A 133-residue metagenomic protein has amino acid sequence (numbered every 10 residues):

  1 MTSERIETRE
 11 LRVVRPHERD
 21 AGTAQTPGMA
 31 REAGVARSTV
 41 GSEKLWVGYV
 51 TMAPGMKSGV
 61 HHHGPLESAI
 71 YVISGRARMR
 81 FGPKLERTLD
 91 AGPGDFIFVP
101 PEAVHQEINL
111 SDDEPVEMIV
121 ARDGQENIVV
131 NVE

Functional and structural regions predicted by a protein language model:
M1-K44, G59, I128-E133: A short, N-terminal "cap"/entry segment at the start of jelly-roll beta-barrel domains of the cupin/DSBH fold
R31, V35-A36, G48-G64, P101: Conserved short histidine dyad/triad with adjacent acidic residue
V40-E43, M52-K57, S74-R78, N127: Short, charged/polar surface micro-motifs in flexible loops or helix N-caps
V47-T51, A69, T88, F96-F98 (+1 more regions): Conserved hydrophobic/aromatic beta-strand scaffold that supports enzyme active sites
Y49, H62, F81-P83, N109 (+2 more regions): Residue-level recognition of conserved beta-strand positions in structured domain cores
K57, L66-P93: A short beta-strand-loop-beta hairpin characteristic of the jelly-roll/cupin
G59-V60, M79-R80, R87-T88, V99 (+1 more regions): Short beta-strand His + acidic residue motifs that chelate non-heme Fe in jelly-roll/DSBH and cupin folds
G92-P93, P101-N127: Ligand-binding loop in jelly-roll beta-barrel domains
